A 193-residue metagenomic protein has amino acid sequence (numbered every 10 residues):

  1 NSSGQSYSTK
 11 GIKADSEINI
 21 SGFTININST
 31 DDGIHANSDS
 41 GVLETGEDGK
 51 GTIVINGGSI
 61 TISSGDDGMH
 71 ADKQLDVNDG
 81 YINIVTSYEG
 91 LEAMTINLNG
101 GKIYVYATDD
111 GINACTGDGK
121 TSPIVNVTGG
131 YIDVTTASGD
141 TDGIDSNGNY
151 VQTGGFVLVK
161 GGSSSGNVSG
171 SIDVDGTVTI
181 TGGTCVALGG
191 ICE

Functional and structural regions predicted by a protein language model:
N1-E193: A composition-driven surface/loop motif
